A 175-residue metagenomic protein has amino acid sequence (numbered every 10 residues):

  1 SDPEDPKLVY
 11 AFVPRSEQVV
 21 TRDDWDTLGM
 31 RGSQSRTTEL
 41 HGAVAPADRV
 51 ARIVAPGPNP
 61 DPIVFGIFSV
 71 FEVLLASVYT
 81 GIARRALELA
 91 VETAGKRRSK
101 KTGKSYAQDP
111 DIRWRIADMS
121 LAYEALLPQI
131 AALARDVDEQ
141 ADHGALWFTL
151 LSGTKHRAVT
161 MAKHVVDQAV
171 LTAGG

Functional and structural regions predicted by a protein language model:
S1-T21: A short core secondary-structure module
V9-A11, T37, A169: Structural motif
T27-Y123: Glycine-rich beta->alpha junctions and the first turn(s) of the following alpha-helix
L40, A83-A86, L126, A158 (+2 more regions): Conserved short aromatic-hydrophobic micro-motifs
G81, A117-E124, S152, H156-K163: Generic structural signal for well-ordered, non-transmembrane alpha-helical segments in soluble/cytosolic regions
A83-A90, L133, A162, V166-A169: Buried hydrophobic packing segments
E124-R157, D167-A173: C-terminal helix-coil-helix/basic helical segment that borders enzyme active sites and/or dimer interfaces and provides
